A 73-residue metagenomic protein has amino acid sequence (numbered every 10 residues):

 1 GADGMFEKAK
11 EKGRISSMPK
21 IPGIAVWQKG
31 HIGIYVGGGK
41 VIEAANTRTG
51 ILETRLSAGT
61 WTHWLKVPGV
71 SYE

Functional and structural regions predicted by a protein language model:
G1-L56: ...with weaker cross-activation on analogous glycine-rich loops/strands in unrelated enzymes
S57-W61: Extracellular interaction modules
T62-E73: Low-complexity, Gly/Ser/Thr/Pro-rich intrinsically disordered linker/tail segments
